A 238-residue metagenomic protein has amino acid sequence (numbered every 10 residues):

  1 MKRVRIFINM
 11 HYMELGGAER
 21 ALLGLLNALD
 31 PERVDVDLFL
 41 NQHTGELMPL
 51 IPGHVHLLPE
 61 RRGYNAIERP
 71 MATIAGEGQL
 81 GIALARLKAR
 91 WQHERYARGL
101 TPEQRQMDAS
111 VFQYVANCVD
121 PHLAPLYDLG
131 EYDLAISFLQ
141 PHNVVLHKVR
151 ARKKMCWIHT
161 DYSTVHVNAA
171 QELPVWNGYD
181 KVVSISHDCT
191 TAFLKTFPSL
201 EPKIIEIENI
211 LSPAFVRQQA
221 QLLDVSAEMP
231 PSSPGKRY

Functional and structural regions predicted by a protein language model:
M1-V4, Q218-Y238: Nucleotide-sugar donor-binding and catalytic loop/hinge architecture of NDP-sugar-dependent glycosyltransferases
N9-L23: A short, glycine/small-residue-rich beta-strand->loop->alpha-helix junction that serves as a flexible
H11-L15, V34-M107: N-terminal strand-loop element at the rim of the active site of nucleotide-sugar-dependent glycosyltransferases
T44, P141-H142, D188-T190: Alpha-helix capping/helix-boundary segments
L84-D133, Q140: Conserved nucleotide-sugar donor-binding subdomain of glycosyltransferases
D120-E131, S163-S184, C189: Membrane-proximal helix-turn-helix segments that form the acceptor-binding/catalytic region of lipid-linked
L134-F138, H142-S163: Active-site proximal beta-strand in glycosyltransferases
M155-H159, S163, G178-Q219: Donor nucleotide-sugar binding/catalytic pocket of nucleotide-sugar-dependent glycosyltransferases
